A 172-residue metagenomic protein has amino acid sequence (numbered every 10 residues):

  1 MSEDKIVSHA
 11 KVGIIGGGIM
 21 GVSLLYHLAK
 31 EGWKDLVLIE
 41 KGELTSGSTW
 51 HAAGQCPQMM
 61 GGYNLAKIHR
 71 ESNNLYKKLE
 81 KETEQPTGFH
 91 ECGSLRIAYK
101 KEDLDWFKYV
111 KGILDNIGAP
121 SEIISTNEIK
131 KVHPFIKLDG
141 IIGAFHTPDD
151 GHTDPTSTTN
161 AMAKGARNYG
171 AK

Functional and structural regions predicted by a protein language model:
D4-V7, K30, F89: Short, flexible hinge/linker loops that cap or flank conserved catalytic cores
I6-M20, V37: Beta1/beta-strand and adjacent pyrophosphate-binding region of the FAD-binding site in flavoprotein oxidoreductases
L25, A29, G165-R167: Gly/Ala-rich phosphate-binding loop of Rossmann-like dinucleotide-binding domains, activating on the conserved
A29-T49: Glycine-rich FAD pyrophosphate-binding loop
S48-T49, S72, P155: Conserved donor sugar-nucleotide recognition element shared by glycan-biosynthetic enzymes
G54-V132: Dinucleotide-binding Rossmann-like beta1-alpha1 core, especially the glycine-rich loop that anchors the ADP
F145-K172: Helical element adjacent to the flavin cofactor pocket in flavoenzyme catalytic cores
